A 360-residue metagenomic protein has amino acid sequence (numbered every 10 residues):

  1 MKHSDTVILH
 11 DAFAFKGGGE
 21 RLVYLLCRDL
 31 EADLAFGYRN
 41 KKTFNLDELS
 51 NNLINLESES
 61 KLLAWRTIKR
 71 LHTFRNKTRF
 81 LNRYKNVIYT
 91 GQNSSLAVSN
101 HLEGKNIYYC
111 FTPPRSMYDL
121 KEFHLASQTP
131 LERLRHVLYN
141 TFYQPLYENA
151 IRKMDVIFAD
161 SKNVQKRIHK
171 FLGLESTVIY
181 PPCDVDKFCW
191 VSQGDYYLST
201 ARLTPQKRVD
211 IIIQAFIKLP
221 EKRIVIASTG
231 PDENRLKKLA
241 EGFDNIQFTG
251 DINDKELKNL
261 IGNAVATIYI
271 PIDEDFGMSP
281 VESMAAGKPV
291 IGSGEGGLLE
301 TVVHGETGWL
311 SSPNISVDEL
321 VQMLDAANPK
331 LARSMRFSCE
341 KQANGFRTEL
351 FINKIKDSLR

Functional and structural regions predicted by a protein language model:
D33-A97: Active-site donor-binding segments of glycosyltransferases and PAPS-dependent sulfotransferases
I68-L71, I315, E319, R333-L359: A charged, aromatic-enriched C-terminal amphipathic alpha-helix characteristic of glycosyltransferases across folds
L125-I157, Q165: Membrane-proximal helix-turn-helix segments that form the acceptor-binding/catalytic region of lipid-linked
V185, C189-K207, I213-E221, V225: Conserved donor-binding/catalytic core segment of Leloir-type glycosyltransferases
N234-K255: Nucleotide-activated donor-binding/catalytic signature segment of Leloir-type glycosyltransferases, i.e., the conserved
I272: Aromatic "clamp/platform" in nucleotide-sugar-dependent glycosyltransferases that forms part of the donor/acceptor
P289-G292, V302: Short hydrophobic beta-strand element within catalytic cores of glycosyltransferases and related nucleotide-activated
L299-M323: Change "using UDP/GDP/dTDP sugars" to "using nucleotide sugars
